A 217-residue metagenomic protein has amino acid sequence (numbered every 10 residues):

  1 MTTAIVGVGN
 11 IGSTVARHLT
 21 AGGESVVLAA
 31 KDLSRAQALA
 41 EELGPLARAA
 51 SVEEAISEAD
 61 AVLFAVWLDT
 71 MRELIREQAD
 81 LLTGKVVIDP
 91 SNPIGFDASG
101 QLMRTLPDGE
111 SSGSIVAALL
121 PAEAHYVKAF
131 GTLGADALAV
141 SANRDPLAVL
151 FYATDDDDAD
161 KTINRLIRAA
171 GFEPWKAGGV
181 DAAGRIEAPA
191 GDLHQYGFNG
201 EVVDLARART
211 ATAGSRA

Functional and structural regions predicted by a protein language model:
M1-P45: NAD(P)+-binding Rossmann beta1-loop-alpha1 motif at the extreme N-terminus of oxidoreductases
G44-V86, N92-G100: Rossmann-like NAD(P)-binding element
A65-V66, P90, A129, A153: Short, well-ordered coil/turn residues at beta-beta hairpins and beta-strand->alpha-helix junctions within
Q78-G84, L119-P121, R144: Short, conserved loop/helix-junction motifs that constitute active-site signature segments in enzyme catalytic cores
Q101-G109, S114, V140-D158: Short beta-strand and adjoining strand-loop segment in the mid-core of the Rossmann-like NAD(P)-dependent dehydrogenase
L106-F130: Rossmann-fold dehydrogenase core element
A148-A217: Active-site-lining helix/loop region of Rossmann-like oxidoreductase modules
